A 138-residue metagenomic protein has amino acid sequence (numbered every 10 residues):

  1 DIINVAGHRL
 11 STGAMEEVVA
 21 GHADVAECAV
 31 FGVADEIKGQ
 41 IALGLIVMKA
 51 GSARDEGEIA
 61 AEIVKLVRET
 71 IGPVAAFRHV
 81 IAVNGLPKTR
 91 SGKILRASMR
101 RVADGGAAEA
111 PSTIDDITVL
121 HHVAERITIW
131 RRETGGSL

Functional and structural regions predicted by a protein language model:
D1-A75, G85, G92-I94, S98-R101 (+1 more regions): AMP-binding/adenylate-forming catalytic core of the ANL superfamily
A75, A107, R131-G135: Residue-level signal for secondary-structure boundary elements
V80-V83: General small-molecule cofactor/ligand-binding pocket signal
R101-A107: Short arginine-rich
V119-L138: Cysteine/selenocysteine-centered motifs that mediate thiol-based redox chemistry or coordinate metal-sulfur cofactors
